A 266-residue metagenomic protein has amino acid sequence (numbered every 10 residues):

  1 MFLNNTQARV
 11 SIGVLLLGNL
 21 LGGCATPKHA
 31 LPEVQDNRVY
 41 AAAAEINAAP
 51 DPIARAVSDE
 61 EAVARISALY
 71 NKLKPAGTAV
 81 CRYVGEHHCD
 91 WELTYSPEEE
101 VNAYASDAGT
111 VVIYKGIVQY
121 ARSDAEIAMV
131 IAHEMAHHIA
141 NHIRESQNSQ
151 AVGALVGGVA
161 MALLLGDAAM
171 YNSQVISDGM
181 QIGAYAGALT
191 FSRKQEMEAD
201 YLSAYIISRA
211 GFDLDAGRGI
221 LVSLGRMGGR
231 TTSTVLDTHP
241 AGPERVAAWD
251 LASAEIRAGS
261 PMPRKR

Functional and structural regions predicted by a protein language model:
M1-I12: Bacterial N-terminal signal peptides that target proteins for export
G13, A62, Q195-E198: Hydrophobic (often cysteine-bearing) scaffold residues that line and stabilize catalytic clefts of nucleotide/cofactor
L20-G23: C-terminal motif of bacterial Sec signal peptides marking the signal peptidase cleavage site
A25-V152, D167, Y205, R209-A210 (+2 more regions): Peri-catalytic and regulatory segments of divalent metal-dependent proteins
H133-E134, A199, A241: DG-centered beta-turn motif at the end of beta-strands
I143-S177, R218-L221: Post-HEXXH active-site segment of zinc metalloproteases
A168-A216: Metalloprotease/metallohydrolase-associated module, dominated by Zn2+-dependent proteases
D213-R257, M262: Long, well-structured alpha-helical subdomains associated with metal-dependent extracellular/ecto-lumenal hydrolases
